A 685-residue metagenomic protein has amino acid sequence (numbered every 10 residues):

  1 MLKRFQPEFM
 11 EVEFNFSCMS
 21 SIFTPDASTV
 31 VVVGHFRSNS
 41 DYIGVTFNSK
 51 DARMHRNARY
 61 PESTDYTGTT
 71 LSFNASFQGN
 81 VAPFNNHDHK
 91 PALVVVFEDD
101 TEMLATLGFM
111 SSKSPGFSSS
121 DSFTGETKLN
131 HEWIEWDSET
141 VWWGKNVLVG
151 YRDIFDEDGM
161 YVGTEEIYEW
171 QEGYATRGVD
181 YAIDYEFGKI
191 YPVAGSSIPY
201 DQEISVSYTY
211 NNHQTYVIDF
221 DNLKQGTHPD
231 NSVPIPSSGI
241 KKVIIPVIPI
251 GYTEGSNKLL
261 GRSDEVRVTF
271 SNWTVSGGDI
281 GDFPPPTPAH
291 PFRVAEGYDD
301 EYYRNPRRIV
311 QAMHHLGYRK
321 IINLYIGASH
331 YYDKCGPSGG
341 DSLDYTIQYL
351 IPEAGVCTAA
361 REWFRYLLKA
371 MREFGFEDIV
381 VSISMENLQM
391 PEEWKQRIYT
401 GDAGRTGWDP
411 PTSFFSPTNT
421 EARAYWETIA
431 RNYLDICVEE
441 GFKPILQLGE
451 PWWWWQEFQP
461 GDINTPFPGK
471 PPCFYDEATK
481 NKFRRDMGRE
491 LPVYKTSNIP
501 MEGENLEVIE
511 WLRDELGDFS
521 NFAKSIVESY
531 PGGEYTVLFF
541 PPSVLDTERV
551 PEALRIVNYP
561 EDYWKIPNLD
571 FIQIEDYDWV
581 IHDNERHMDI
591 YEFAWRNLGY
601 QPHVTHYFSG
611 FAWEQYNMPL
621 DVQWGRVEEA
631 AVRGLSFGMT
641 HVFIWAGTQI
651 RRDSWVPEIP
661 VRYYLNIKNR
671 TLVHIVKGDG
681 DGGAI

Functional and structural regions predicted by a protein language model:
F14, H55-P91, I218-F220, G239 (+1 more regions): Extra-cytoplasmic beta-strand recognition segments
N39-Y42, F47-R53, Q78-E126, E139 (+3 more regions): Extracellular ligand-binding interfaces
L71-A75, K189, T215-E265: Extracellular beta-strand ligand-recognition surfaces/modules
L93-V95, V206-Y210, I248-F283, R662: Exposed low-complexity, polar/acidic, P/S/T/G-rich flexible segments that act as propeptides, protease-susceptible
F109-N211: Extended beta-strand solenoid/passenger and fiber regions
G239-Y252, V294-D299, K320-Y332, W363 (+2 more regions): Substrate-binding cleft of secreted/luminal carbohydrate-active enzymes
D279-S382, E386-P417, F571-Q573, V580 (+2 more regions): N-terminal substrate-binding region of glycoside hydrolase catalytic domains
W408-Y530, P541-D546, V550-P560: Polysaccharide-binding and catalytic clefts of secreted carbohydrate-active enzymes
